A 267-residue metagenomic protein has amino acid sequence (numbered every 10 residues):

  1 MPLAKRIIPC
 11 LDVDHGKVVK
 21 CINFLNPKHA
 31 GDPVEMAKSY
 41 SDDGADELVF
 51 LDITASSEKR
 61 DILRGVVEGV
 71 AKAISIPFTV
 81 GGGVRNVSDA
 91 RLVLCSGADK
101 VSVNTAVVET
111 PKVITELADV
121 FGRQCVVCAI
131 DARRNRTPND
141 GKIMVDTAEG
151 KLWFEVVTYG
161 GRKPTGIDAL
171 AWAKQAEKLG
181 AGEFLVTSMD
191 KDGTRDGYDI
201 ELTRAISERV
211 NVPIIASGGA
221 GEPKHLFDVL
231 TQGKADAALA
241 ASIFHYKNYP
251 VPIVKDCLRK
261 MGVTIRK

Functional and structural regions predicted by a protein language model:
R6-C10, E47, S75-T79, K100-S102 (+5 more regions): Structural preference for beta-strand elements that scaffold enzyme active sites
D12, Y40, L48, V80 (+6 more regions): Conserved, mostly hydrophobic/aromatic
V13-H15, V19-K20, A98-L185, D190-K191: Conserved anion-binding
H29-S41, R85-R91, T165-Q175, H225-L226: Short, acidic/polar
E47-G65, T105, L185-D196: Glycine-rich, proline-tolerant flexible connector loops at the mouths of alpha/beta enzymes
E58-G81, E116-D131, R195-E222, G262-V263: Alpha-helix-loop-beta-strand connector modules within alpha/beta enzyme cores
I74, F78-V101, R136, E201-A238: Catalytic cores of alpha/beta
I114-F121, D228-K267: C-terminal helical cap(s) of enzyme catalytic domains, especially alpha/beta-barrels
